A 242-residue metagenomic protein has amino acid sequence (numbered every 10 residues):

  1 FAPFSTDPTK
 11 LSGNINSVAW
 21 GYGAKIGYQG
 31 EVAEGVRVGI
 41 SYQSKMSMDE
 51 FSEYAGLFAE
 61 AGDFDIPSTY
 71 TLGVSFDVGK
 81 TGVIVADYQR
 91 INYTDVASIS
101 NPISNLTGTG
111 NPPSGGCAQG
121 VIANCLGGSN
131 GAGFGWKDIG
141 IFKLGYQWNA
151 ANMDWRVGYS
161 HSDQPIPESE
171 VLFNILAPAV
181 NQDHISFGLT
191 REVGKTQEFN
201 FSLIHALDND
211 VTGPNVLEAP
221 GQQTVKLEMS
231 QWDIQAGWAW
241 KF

Functional and structural regions predicted by a protein language model:
F1-F242: Outer-membrane beta-barrel porins/channels
